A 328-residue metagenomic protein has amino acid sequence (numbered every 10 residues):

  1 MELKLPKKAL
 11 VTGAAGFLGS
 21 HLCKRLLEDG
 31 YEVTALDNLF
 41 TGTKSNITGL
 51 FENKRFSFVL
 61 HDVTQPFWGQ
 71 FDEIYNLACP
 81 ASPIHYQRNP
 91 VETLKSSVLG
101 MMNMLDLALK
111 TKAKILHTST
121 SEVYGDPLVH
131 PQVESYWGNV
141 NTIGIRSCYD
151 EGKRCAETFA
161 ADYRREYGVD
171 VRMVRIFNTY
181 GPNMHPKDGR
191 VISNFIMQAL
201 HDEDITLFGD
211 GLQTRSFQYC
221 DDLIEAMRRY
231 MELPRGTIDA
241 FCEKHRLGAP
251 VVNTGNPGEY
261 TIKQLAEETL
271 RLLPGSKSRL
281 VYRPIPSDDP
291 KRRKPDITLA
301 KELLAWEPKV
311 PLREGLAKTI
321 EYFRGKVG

Functional and structural regions predicted by a protein language model:
M1-T179, I224-Y230, Y260, W306 (+3 more regions): N-terminal Rossmann-like NAD(P)+-binding domain of SDR-like oxidoreductases, especially those catalyzing
L3, K8, L22, N103 (+2 more regions): C-terminal substrate-binding subdomain of Rossmann-fold SDR/epimerase-dehydratase oxidoreductases
N46, Q70, L128, K187-V191 (+2 more regions): Residues at alpha-helix caps and immediate loop-helix transition turns in enzyme cores, especially N- and C-cap
E52, G144, M184-D188, G258 (+2 more regions): Residue-level signature of the cytosolic catalytic core of signaling kinases
L94, M184-H185, S216: Nucleotide-sugar-dependent glycosyltransferase donor-binding/catalytic pocket residues
M101, I192-S193: Amphipathic alpha-helical segments in well-structured domains
P182-H185, P290: A generic structural signal for short coil/turn motifs at secondary-structure boundaries
